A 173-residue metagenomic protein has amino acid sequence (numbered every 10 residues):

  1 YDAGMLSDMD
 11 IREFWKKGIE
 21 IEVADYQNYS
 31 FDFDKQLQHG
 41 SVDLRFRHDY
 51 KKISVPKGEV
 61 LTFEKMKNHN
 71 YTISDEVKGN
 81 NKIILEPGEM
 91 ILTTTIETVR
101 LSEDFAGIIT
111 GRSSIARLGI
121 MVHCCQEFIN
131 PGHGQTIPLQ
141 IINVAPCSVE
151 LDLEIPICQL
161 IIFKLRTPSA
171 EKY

Functional and structural regions predicted by a protein language model:
Y1-Y173: Non-catalytic terminal segments and appended small domains
